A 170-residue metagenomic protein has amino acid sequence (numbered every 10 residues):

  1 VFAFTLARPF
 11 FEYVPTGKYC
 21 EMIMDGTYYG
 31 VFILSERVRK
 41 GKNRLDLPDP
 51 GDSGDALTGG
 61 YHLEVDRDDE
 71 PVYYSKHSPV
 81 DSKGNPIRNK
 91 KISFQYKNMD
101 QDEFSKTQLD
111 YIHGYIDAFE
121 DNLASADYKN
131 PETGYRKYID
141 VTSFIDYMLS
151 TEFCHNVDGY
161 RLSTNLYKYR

Functional and structural regions predicted by a protein language model:
V1-R170: Phosphate/dinucleotide-binding and metal-coordinating scaffold of catalytic cores in nucleotide-dependent enzymes
